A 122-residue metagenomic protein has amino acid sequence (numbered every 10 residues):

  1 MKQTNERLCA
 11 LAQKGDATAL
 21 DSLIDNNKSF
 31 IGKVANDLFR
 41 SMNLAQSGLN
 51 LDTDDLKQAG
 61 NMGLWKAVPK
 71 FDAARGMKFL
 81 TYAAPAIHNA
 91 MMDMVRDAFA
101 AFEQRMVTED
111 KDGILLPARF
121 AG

Functional and structural regions predicted by a protein language model:
M1-A101: Alpha-helical promoter-recognition and RNA polymerase-docking modules of transcription initiation factors, dominated by
V95-G122: Charged, low-cysteine interdomain linkers and short loop/connector segments that bridge structured helical modules
